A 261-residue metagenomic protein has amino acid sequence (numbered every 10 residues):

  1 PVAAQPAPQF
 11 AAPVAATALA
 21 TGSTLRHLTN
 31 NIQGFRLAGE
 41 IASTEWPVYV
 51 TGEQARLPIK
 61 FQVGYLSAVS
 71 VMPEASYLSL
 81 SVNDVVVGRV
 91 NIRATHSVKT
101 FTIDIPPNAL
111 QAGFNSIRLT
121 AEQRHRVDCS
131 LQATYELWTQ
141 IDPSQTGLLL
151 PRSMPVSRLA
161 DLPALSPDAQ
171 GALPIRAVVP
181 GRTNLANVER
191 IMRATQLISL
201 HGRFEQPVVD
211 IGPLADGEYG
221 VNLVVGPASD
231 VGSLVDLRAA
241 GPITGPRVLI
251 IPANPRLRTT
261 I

Functional and structural regions predicted by a protein language model:
P1-I261: Solvent-exposed alpha-helical segments and adjacent loops that form catalytic or protein-interaction surfaces
